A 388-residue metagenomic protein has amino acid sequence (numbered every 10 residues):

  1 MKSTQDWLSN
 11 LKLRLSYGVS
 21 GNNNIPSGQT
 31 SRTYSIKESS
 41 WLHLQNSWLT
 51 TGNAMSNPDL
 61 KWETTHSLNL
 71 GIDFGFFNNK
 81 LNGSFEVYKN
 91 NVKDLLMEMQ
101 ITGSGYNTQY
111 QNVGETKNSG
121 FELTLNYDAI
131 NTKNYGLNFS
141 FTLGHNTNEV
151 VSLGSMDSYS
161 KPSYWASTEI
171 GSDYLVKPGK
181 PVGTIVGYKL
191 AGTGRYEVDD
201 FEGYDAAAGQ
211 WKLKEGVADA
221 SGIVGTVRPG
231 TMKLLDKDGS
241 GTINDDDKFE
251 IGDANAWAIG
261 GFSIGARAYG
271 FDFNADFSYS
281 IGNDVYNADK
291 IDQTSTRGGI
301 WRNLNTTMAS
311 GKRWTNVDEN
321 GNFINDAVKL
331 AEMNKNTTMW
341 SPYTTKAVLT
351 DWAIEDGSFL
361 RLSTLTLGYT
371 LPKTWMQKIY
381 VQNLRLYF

Functional and structural regions predicted by a protein language model:
M1-K180, T345-F388: Extracellular/periplasmic, surface-exposed regions of secreted and cell-surface proteins
N10-K12, G144-H145, S160, S280-D284 (+1 more regions): Short edge-strand/loop segments of extracellular domains
Q29, Q111, D128-G252, T294 (+1 more regions): Conserved small-residue
D73-L81, I130-Y135, W257-I291, T374: Subset of outer-membrane beta-barrel
V92-K93, G252-A254, G282-D284: A short local loop/turn or secondary-structure capping micro-motif enriched for an aromatic residue
G241-I243, F249-G270, N274, L349-T374: Extended amphipathic secondary-structure runs
G282-L386: Extracytoplasmic gating/loop element in the C-terminal half of outer-membrane beta-barrel translocons and assembly
